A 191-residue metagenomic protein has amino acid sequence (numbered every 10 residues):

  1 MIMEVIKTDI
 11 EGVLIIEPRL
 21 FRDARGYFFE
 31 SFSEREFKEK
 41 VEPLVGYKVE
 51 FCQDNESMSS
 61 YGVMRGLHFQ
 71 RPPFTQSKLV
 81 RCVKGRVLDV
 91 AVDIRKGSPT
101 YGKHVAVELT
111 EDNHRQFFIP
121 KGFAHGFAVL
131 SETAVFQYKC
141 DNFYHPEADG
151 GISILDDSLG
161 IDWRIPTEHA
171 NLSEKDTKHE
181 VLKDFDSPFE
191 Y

Functional and structural regions predicted by a protein language model:
M1-D112, T133, C140-D149, S153-Y191: Non-catalytic, conserved peripheral segments adjacent to functional cores
L109-T133: Conserved metal-binding segment of the jelly-roll/cupin
